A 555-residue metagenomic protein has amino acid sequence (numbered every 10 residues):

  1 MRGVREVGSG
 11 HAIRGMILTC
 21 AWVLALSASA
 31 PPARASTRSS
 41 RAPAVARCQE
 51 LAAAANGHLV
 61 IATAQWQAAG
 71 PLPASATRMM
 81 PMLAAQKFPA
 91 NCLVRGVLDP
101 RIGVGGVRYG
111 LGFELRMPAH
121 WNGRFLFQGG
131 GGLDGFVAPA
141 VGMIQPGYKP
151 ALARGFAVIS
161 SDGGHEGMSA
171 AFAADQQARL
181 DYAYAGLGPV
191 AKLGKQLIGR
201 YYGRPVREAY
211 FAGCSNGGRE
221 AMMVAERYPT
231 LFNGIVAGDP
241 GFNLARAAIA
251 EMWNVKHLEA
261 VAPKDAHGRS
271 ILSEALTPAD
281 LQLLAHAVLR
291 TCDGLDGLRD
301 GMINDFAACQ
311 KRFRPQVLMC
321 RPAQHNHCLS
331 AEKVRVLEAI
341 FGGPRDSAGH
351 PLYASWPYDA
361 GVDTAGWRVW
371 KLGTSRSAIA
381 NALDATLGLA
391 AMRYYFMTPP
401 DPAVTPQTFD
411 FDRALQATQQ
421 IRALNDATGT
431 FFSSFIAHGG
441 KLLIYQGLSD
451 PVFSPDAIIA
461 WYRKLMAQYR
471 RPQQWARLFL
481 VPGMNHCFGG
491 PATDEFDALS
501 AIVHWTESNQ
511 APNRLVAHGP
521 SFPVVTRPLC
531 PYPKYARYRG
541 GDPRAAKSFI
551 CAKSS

Functional and structural regions predicted by a protein language model:
R14-S27: Bacterial N-terminal signal peptides
R34-R124, V137, G142-P146, A285 (+5 more regions): Catalytic-loop region of hydrolases
N122, G130-G203, I249-A250, H257 (+2 more regions): Cap/lid segment of the alpha/beta-hydrolase catalytic domain
R204-S215: Alpha/beta-hydrolase fold nucleophile elbow
G213-M223: Glycine-rich nucleophile elbow surrounding the catalytic serine of serine-hydrolase chemistry
M223-A225, T230-R345, L480: A catalytic-pocket lid/entrance helix-loop region that shapes and gates access to the active site across common
I444-Q446: Short beta-strand/loop motif that positions the catalytic acidic residue of the alpha/beta-hydrolase fold
A476-G489, F522: Histidine-bearing beta->alpha loop at or near hydrolase active sites
